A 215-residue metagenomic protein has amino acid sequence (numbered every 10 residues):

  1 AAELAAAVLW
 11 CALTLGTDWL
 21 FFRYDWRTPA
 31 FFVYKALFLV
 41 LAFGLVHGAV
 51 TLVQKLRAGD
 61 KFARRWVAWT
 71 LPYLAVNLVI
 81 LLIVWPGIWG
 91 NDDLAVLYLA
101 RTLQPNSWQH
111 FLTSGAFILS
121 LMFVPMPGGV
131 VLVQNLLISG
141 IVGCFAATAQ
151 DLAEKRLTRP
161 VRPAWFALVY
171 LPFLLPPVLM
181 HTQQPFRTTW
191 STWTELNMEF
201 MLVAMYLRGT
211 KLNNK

Functional and structural regions predicted by a protein language model:
E3-W19, Y34-F43, H47, A63-W89: Transmembrane signal-anchor helices characteristic of membrane glycosylation enzymes that use polyprenol
F21-R27, F111-S114, P127, V131 (+1 more regions): Aromatic- and kink-enriched transmembrane "portal" helix at the membrane-lumen/periplasm boundary that abuts
R27-F43, V130-N135: Alpha-helical transmembrane segments of polytopic membrane proteins
F38-A42, A95-V96, T113, I138 (+2 more regions): Hydrophobic core segments of transmembrane alpha-helices in multi-pass, intramembrane catalytic enzymes
P72-L74, L152, L157-V178: Transmembrane and membrane-interface helices of multi-pass, inner-membrane envelope-modifying transferases
V84-V96, Q104-L119, V124-G128: Extracytoplasmic catalytic/substrate-binding loops of multi-pass membrane glycan-assembly enzymes
R101, C144-A147, W190-G209: Specific aromatic-rich, kink-prone transmembrane helix
L132-L157: Transmembrane-helix motifs of polytopic, lipid-linked glycan transferases
